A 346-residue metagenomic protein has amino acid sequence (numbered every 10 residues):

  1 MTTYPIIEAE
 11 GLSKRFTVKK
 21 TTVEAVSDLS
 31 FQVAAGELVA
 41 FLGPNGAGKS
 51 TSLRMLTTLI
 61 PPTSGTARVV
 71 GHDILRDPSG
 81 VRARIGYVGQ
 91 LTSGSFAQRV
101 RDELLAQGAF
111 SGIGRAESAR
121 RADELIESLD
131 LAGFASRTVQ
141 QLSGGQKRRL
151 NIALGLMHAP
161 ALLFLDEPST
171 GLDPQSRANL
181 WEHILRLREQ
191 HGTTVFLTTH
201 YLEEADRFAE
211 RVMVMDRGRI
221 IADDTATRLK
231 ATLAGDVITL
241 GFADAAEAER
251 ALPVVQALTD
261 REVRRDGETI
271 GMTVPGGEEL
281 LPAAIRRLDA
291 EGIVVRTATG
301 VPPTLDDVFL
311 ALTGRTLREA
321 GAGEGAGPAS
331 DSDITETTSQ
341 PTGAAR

Functional and structural regions predicted by a protein language model:
T2-I7, K14-D28, P78: A short, flexible loop at the N-terminus of ABC-type nucleotide-binding domains that lies
L105, A109, A116-F134: Conserved ABC ATPase "signature" region
T138-L142: Conserved ABC ATPase signature
I152, L180: Hydrophobic anchor residue at the start of the ABC signature
A159: Conserved catalytic motifs of ABC-family nucleotide-binding domains
L163-D166: Catalytic Walker B motif of ABC-type/P-loop ATPase nucleotide-binding domains
E182-P275: ABC transporter nucleotide-binding domain
